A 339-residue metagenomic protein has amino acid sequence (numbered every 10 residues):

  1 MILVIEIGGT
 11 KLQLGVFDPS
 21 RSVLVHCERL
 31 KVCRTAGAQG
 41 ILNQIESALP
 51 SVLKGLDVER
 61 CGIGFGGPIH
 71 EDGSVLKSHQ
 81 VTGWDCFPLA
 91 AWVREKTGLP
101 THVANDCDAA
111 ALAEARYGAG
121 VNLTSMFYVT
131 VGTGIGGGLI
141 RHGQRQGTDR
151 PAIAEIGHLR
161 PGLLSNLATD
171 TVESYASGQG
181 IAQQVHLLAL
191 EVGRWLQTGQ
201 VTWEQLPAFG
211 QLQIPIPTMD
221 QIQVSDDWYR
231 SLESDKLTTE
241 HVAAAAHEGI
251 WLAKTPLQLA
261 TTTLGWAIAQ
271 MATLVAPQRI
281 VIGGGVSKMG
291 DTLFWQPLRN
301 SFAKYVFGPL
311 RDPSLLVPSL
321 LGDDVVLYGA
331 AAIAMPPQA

Functional and structural regions predicted by a protein language model:
M1-R60, H70-D72, A91-L99, A113-S125 (+2 more regions): ATP-binding/phosphotransfer module of carbohydrate and carboxylate kinases, centering on a glycine-rich
E6, G62-G66, Y128-G134, G138: Short beta-strand segments
T10-K11, C107-A109, T133-G136: Conserved A3 ("GATE") glycine/threonine-rich loop of ANL adenylate-forming enzymes
K31-C33, G83-W84, A152-E155: A short acidic/small-residue loop/turn micro-motif
S74-D85: A charged helix-plus-loop insertion that forms the helical arch/lid used to bind and gate nucleic-acid substrates
T101-N105: General beta-strand structural signal in soluble alpha/beta enzymes
A110-R116, G137-L139, H158-R160: Adenylate-forming
Q146-G162: A conserved active-site-flanking secondary-structure segment within enzyme catalytic domains
